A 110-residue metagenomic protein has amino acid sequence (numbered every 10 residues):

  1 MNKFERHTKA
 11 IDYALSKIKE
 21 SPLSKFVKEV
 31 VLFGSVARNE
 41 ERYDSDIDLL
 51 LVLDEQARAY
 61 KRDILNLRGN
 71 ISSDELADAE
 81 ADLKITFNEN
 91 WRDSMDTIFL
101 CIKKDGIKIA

Functional and structural regions predicted by a protein language model:
M1-E29, A37-Y43, D54-A110: Catalytic core of pol beta-like nucleotidyltransferases
S45-I47: Short, conserved active-site loops that position catalytic residues or coordinate cofactors/metal ions across diverse
L49-L51: Short beta-strand->loop micro-motif that forms the acidic, two-metal-ion catalytic signature in nucleotide-processing
